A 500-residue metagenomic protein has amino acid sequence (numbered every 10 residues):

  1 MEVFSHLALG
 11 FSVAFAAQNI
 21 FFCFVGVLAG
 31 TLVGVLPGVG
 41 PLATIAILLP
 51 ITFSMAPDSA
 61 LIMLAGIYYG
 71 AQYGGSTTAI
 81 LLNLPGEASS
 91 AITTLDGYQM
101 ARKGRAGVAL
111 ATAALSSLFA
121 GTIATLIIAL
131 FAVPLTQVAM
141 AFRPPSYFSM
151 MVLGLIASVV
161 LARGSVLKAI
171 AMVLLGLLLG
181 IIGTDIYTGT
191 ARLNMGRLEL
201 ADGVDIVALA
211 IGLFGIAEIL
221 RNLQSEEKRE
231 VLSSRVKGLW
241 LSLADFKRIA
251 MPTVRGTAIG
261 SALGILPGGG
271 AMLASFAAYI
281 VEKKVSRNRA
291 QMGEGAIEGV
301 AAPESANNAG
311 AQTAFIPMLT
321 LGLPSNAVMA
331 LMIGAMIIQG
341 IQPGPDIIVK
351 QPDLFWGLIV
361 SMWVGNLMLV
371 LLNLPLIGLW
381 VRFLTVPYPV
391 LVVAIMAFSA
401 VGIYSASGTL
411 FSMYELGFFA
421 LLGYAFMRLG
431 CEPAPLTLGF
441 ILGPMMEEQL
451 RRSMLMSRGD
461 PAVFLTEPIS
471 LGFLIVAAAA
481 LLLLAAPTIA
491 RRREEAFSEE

Functional and structural regions predicted by a protein language model:
M1-D58, Q137-M140, A191-A296, V381 (+3 more regions): Helix-loop-helix hairpins and the membrane-proximal interhelical loops of multi-pass alpha-helical transport proteins
V27-P41, A71-N83, S158-R163, T257-P267 (+3 more regions): Transmembrane alpha-helix interface/packing and boundary motifs in multi-pass membrane proteins, characterized by
V33-L42, I80-A91, I123-I127, L263-L273 (+4 more regions): Short helix-coil transition sites and intra-membrane helix breaks within transmembrane domains of multi-pass
P41-P50, L64, A79-Q99, L130 (+7 more regions): Re-entrant/interfacial helical elements at transmembrane boundaries that shape and gate the permeation pathway
D58-I62, Q99-S116, R287-G299, V328-A330 (+1 more regions): Membrane-interface alpha-helices at helix entry/exit sites of multi-pass transporters
Y68-I80, G86, A296-L321, S325 (+1 more regions): A structural-propensity feature for long, helix-poor, extended segments
Y69-G74, L115-I127, L135, L179 (+3 more regions): Membrane-embedded alpha-helical segments of transport systems, primarily multispan ion/solute transporters
A111-E227, I338-R492: Membrane-embedded alpha-helical modules
